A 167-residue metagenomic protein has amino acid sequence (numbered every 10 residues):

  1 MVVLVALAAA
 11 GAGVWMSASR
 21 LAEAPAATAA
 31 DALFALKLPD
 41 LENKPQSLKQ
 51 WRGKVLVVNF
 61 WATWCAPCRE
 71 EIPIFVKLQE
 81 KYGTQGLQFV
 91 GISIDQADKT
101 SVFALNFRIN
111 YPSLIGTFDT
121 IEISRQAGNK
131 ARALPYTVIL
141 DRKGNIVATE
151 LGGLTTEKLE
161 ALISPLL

Functional and structural regions predicted by a protein language model:
M1-A35: N-terminal targeting signals for export/organelle localization
A29, A35-L56, Q79-Y82, S124: A short beta-strand-turn-helix
L36, F60-W61, F103, Y111: Conserved hydrophobic/aromatic "anchor" residues that stabilize well-ordered secondary structure elements
R52, F60-K77: Conserved redox-active cysteine motifs that mediate thiol-disulfide chemistry, especially di-cysteine Cys-X(1-2)-Cys
K54-L56, F60-W64, Q96, A133: Short pre-active-site segment immediately N-terminal to redox-active cysteine/selenocysteine motifs in thiol-based
R69-R108, F118-R125: Structural microenvironment flanking redox-active thiols in thiol-disulfide oxidoreductases
F103-I109, G116-S164: Thiol/disulfide oxidoreductase modules built on the thioredoxin-like
